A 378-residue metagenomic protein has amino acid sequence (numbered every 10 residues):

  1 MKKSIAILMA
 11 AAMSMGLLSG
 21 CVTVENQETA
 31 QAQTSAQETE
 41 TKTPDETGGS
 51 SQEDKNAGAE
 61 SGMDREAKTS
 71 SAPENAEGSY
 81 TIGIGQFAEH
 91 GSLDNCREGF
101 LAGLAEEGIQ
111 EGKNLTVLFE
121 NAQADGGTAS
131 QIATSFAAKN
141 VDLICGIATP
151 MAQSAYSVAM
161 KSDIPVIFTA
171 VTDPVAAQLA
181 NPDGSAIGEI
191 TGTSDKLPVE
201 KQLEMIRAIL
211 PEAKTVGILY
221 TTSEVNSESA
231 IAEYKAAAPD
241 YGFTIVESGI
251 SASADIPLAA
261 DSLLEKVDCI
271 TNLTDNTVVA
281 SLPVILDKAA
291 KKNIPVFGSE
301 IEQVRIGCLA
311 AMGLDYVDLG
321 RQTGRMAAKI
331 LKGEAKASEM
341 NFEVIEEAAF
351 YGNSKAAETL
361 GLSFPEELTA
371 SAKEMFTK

Functional and structural regions predicted by a protein language model:
K2-V24: Sec-dependent N-terminal signal peptides of Gram-positive bacterial secreted proteins and lipoproteins
L17-A32, E46: Bacterial lipoprotein signal-peptidase II cleavage site
G49, G62, A76-E107, L118-G127 (+3 more regions): Extracytoplasmic "Venus flytrap"
A72-N75, D173-T215, L314-A335: Hydrophobic alpha-helical segments within soluble ligand-binding/sensing domains
I82, F100, T191-A238, N341-A356: An alpha-beta-alpha
L118-N181, D275-A290, I294, G298: Beta-alpha junction/loop-to-helix N-cap segments that form part of ligand/metal-binding clefts
V225-E300: Pocket-lining segment of extracytoplasmic ligand-binding domains
K329-K378: Hinge/cleft segment of the Venus flytrap/periplasmic-binding protein
